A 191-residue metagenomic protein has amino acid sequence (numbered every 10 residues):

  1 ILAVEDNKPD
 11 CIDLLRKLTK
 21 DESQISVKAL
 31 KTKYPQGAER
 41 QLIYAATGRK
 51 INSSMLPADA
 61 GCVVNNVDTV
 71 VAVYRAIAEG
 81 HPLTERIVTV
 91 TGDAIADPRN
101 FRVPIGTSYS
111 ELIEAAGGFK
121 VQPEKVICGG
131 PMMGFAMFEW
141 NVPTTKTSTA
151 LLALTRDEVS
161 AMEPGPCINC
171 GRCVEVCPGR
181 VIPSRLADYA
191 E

Functional and structural regions predicted by a protein language model:
I1-A3: Metallocofactor- and cofactor-centric catalytic cores in central/energy metabolism, strongly enriched
D6-N7, V181: Short beta->alpha linker loops
N7-Y109, A115-K120, G130: Hydrophobic alpha-helical positions that pack around
I87, A115-G118, K125-I127, M133-I168: A glycine- and small/hydrophobic-rich beta-loop-beta segment that serves as a flexible "lid/hinge" or phosphate-binding
G106, E111-I113, V126, C177 (+1 more regions): Short alpha-helical segments in extracytoplasmic peptidoglycan/chitin-binding modules and envelope-associated proteins
S148-P164, R172-E191: Ferredoxin-type iron-sulfur electron-transfer modules in oxidoreductases and energy-metabolism complexes
